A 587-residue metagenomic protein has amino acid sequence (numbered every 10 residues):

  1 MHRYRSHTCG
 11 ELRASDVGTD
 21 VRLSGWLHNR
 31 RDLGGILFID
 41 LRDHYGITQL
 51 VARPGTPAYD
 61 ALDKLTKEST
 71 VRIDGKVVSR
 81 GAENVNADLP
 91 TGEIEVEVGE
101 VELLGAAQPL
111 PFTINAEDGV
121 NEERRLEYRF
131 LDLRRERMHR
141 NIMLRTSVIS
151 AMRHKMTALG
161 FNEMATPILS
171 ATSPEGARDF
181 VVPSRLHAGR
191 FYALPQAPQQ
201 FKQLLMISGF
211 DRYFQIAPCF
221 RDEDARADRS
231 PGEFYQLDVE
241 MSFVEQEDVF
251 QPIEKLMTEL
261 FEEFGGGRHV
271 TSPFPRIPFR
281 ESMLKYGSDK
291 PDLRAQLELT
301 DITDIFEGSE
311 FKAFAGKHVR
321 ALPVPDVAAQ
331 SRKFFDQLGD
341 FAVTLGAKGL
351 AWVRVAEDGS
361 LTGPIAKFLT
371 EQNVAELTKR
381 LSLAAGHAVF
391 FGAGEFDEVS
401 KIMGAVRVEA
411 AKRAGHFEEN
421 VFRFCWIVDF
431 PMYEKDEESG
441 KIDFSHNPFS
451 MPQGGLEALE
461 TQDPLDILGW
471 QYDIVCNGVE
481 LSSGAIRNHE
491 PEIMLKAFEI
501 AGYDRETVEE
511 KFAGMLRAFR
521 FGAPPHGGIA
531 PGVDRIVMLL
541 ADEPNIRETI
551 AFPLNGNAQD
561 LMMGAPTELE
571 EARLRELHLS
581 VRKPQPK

Functional and structural regions predicted by a protein language model:
M1-K587: Class II aminoacyl-tRNA synthetase catalytic cores and aaRS-like
